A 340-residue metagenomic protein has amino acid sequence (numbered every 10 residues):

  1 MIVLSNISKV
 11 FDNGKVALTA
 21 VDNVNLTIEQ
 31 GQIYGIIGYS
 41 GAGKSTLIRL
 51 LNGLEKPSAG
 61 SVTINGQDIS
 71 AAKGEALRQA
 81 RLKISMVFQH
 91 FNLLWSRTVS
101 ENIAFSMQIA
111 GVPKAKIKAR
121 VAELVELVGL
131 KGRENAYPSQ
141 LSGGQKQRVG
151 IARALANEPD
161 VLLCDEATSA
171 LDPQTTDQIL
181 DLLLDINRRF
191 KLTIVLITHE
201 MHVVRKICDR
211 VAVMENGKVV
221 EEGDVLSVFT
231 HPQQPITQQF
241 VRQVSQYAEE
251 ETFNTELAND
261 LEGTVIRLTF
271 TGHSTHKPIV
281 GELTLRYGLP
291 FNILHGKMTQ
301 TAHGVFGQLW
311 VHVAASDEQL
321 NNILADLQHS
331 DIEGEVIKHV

Functional and structural regions predicted by a protein language model:
N13, I69-S85, I109, K114-A115 (+1 more regions): ABC ATPase NBD coupling module
N52: Helix-to-loop junction immediately C-terminal to a conserved catalytic motif
G60-D68: Conserved ABC transporter NBD signature motif
Q67-D68, A104, Q108, A115-G132: Conserved ABC ATPase "signature" region
A136-S139, N157, C164: Conserved signature/switch motifs of ABC ATPase nucleotide-binding domains
V204-K206: A short, surface-exposed alpha-helical micro-motif characterized by mixed small hydrophobic and charged/polar residues
E222-G223, H231: ABC ATPase "signature
